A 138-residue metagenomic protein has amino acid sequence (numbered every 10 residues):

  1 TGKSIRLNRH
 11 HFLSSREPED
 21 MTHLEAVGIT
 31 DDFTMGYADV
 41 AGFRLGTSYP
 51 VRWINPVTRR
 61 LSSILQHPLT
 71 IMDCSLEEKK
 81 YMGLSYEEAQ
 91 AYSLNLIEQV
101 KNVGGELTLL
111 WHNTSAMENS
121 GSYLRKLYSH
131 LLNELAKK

Functional and structural regions predicted by a protein language model:
T1, E87-K138: C-terminal domain-boundary segment and adjacent tail
T1-L94, E98-V100: Active-site-adjacent pocket scaffolds in enzyme catalytic domains
